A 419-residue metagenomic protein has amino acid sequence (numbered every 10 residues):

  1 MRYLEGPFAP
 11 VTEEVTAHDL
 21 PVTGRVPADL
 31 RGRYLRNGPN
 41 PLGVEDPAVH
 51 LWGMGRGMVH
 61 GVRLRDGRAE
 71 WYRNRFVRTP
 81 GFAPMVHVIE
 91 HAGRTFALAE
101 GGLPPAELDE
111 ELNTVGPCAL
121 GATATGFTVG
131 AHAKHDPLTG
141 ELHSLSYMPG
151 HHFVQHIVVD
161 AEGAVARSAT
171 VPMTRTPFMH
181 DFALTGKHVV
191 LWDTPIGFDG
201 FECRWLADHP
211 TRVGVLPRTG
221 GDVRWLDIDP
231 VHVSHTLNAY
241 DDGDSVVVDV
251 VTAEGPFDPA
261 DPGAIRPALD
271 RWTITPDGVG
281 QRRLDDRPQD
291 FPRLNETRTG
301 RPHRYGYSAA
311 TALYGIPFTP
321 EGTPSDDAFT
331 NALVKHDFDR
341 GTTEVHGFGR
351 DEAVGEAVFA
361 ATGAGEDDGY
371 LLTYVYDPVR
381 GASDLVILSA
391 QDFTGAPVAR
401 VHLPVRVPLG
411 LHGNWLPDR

Functional and structural regions predicted by a protein language model:
M1-R419: Beta-propeller domains
